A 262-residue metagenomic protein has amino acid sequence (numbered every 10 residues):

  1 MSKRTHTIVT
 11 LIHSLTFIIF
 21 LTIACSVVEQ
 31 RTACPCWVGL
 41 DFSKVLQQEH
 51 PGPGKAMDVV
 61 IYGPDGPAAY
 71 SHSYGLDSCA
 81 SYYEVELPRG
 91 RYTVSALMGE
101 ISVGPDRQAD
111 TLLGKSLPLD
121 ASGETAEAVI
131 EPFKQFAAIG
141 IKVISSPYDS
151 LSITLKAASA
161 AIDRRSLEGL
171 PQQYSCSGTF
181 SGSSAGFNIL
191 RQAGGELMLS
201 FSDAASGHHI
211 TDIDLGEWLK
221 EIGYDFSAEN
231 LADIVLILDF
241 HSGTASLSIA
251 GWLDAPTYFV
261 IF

Functional and structural regions predicted by a protein language model:
M1-S26: Sec-dependent bacterial lipoprotein signal peptides
I18-Q47, F259-F262: Bacterial Sec-dependent N-terminal signal peptides
A33-G39, M57, G90-Y92, A137-I139: Short structural boundary motif marking the start of a folded domain
D41-G54, K142-D149: Structural motif
G52-G54, S78, K134-F136: Short, surface-exposed loop/turn motifs at beta-strand boundaries within globular domains
K55-V103, L151-G223, Y258-F262: Tryptophan-paired
L76-C79, E100-P132, A205-G243: Structured interaction patches on ligand/partner-binding surfaces of diverse proteins
E124-A157, S227-F262: Compositionally biased low-complexity segments at domain edges in trafficked proteins and select soluble regulators
